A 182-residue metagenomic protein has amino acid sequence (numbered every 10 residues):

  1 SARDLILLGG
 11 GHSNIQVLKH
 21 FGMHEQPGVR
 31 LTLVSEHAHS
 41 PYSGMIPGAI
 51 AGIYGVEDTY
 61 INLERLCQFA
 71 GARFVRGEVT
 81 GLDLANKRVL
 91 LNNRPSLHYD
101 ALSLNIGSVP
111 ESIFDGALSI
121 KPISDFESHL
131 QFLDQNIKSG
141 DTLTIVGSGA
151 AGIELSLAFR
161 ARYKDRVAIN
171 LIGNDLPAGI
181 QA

Functional and structural regions predicted by a protein language model:
S1-D4, G71-T144: FAD-binding core/adjacent interface of flavoenzyme oxidoreductases
S1-R73, E154-A182: Beta1-alpha1 glycine-rich phosphate/pyrophosphate-binding loop at the start of Rossmann-like nucleotide-binding domains
G9, K121, G147: Small/polar loops that bind or transfer phosphate-bearing groups
N14-H24, L84-P95, I145-G152: Short, mixed-charge, low-aromatic patches
G116, V146, P177-Q181: Flexible, glycine/proline-enriched loop segments at strand-loop-helix junctions that form or flank small-ligand binding
H129-L171: Rossmann-like NAD(P)H-binding beta-loop-alpha module
